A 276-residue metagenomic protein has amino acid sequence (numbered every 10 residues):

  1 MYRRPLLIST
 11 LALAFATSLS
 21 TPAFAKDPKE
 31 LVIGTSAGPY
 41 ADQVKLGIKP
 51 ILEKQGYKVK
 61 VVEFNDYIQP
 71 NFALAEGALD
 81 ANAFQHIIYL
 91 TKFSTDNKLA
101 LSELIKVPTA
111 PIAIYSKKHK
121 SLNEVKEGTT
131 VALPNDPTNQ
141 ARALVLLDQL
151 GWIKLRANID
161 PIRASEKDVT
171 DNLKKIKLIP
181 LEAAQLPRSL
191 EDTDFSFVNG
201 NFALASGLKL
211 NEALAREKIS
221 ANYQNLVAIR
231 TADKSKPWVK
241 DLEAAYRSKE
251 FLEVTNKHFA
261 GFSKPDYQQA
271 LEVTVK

Functional and structural regions predicted by a protein language model:
D27-G38, Y57-E63, T130-V131: Short, well-ordered beta-strand elements
G38-K60: Short, polar/charged alpha-helical segment
V61-F72, I159-R188: Short helix-initiation/N-cap motifs at beta->coil->alpha
E63-Y67, G77-A78, N82-T91, P108 (+3 more regions): Beta->alpha turn/N-cap motifs
K92-L104, K118-H119, L190-D192, F197 (+1 more regions): Ligand-binding "clamshell"
L104-K154, L252: A conserved helix-loop-strand patch within extracytoplasmic ligand-binding domains of the periplasmic binding
P111-L122, Q224-W238: A bilobed periplasmic-binding-protein/Venus flytrap-type ligand-binding module shared by bacterial periplasmic
A141-D148, Y246-D266: Periplasmic-binding protein-like
